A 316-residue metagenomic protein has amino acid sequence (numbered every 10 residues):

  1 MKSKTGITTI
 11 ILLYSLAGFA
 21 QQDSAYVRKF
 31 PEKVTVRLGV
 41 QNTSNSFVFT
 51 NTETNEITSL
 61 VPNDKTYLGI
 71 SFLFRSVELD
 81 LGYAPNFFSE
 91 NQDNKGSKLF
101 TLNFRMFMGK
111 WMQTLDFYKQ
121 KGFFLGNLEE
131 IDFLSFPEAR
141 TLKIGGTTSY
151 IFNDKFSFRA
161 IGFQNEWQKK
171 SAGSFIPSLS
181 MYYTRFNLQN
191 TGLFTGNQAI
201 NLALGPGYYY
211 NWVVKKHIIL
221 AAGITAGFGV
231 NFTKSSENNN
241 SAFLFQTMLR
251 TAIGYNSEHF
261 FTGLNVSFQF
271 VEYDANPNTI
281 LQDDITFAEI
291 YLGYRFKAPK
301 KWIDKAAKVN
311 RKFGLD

Functional and structural regions predicted by a protein language model:
M1-R28, I218, F296, D316: Bacterial Sec-dependent N-terminal signal peptides
D23-A25, L99-A199, S267, A307 (+1 more regions): Outer-membrane pore/translocation modules
F30-V36, T66, R75-V77, G109-Q113 (+6 more regions): Outer-envelope beta-barrel architecture signal
V36-S44, F72, L81-P85, M106 (+6 more regions): Transmembrane beta-barrel strands of outer-membrane/channel proteins
L38, L68-F74, L102-M108, G146-F152 (+6 more regions): Residues on the lipid-exposed face of transmembrane beta-strands in outer-membrane beta-barrel proteins
T43-Y67, E78, G82-D93: Surface-exposed strand-loop-strand hairpins of Gram-negative outer-membrane beta-barrel proteins
T58-P62, N91-G96, S135-T141, F194-I200 (+2 more regions): Replace "Gram-negative outer membrane beta-barrel proteins" with "bacterial and organellar outer membrane beta-barrel
A242, T247-M248, A252-D316: Predominantly the C-terminal beta-signal and adjacent terminal strand-loop region of outer-membrane beta-barrel
